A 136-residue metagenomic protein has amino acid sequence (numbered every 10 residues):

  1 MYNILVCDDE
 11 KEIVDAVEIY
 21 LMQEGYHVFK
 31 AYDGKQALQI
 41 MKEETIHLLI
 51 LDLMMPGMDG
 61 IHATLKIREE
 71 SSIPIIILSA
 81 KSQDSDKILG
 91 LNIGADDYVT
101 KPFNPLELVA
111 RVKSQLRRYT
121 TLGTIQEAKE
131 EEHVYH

Functional and structural regions predicted by a protein language model:
N3, L116-H136: Short, Lys/Arg-enriched segments at the junction into DNA-binding effector domains of transcriptional regulators
D15-Q23: Charged docking surfaces used in two-component/phosphorelay signaling
G25-Y32, I40: Short hydrophobic/Thr-rich beta-strand motif most characteristic of the beta2 strand and flanking loop of CheY-like
Y32-D33, D59-H62, D86: Acidic catalytic/metal-coordinating carboxylates
K42-E44, K66-I73, I93: Conserved phosphotransfer cores of two-component systems
E44-I50: Active-site beta3 strand of CheY-like receiver
L53-M55: Receiver (REC) domain active-site loop signature in two-component systems and cognate sites in sensor histidine kinases
